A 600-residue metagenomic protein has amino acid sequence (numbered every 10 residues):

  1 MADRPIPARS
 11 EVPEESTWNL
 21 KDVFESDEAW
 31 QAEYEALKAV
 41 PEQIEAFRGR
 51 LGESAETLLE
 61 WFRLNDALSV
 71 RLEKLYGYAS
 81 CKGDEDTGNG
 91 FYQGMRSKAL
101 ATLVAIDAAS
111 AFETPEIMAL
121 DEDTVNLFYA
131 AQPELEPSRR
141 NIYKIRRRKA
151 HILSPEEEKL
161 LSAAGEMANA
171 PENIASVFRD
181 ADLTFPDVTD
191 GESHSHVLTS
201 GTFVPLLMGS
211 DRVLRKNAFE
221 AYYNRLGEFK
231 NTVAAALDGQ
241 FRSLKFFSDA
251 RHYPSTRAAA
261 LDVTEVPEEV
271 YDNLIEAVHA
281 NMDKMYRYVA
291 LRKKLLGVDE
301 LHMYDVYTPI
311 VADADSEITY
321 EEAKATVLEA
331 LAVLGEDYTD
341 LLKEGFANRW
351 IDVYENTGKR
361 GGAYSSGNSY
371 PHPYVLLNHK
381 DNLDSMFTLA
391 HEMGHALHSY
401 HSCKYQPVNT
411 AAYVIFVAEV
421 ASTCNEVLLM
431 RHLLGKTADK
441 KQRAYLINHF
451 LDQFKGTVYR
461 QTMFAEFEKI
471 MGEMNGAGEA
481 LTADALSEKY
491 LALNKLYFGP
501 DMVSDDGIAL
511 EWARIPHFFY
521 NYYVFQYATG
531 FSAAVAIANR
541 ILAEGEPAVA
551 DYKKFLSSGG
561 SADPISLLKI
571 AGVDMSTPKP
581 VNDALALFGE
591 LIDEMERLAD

Functional and structural regions predicted by a protein language model:
M1-D313, K324, R597-D600: A well-structured
S10-E14, K21, E25, E113 (+11 more regions): C-terminal, non-catalytic "cap/extension" segments appended to globular domains
H252, K380-Y400, S422, V427 (+1 more regions): Active-site recognition of the HExxH zinc-binding catalytic motif
L295-V333, T339, Y374-V375, H398 (+4 more regions): Long, K/E/R/D-enriched contiguous segments that form extended
S316-I318, I351-P371: Catalytic zinc-binding patch centered on the HExxH motif and its immediate surroundings that defines zinc-dependent
S316-I318, N368-A390: Short pre-active-site segment immediately N-terminal to the catalytic Zn-binding motif
E329, V333-D340, S366, H395 (+2 more regions): Conserved helix-loop functional segments at active or binding sites
Y413-Q442, F450-D452, G456, G530: Post-HExxH zinc-binding segment in Zn-dependent metallohydrolases
